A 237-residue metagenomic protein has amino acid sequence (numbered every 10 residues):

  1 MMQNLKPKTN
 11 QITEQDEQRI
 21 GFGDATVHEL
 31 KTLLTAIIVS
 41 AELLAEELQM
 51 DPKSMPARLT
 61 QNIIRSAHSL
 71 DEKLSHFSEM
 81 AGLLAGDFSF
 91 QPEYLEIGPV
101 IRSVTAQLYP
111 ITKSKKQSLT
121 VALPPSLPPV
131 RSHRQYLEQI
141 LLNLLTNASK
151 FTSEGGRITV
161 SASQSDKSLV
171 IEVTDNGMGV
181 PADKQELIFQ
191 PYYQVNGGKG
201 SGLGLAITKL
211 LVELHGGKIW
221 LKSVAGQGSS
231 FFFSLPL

Functional and structural regions predicted by a protein language model:
R65-E72: Short alpha-helical segment of the dimerization/phosphotransfer core of two-component systems
A81-P92: Helix-loop junction within the histidine kinase core
A148-S149: Short helix-loop "hinge" at the ATP-lid/N-box region of the Bergerat-fold HATPase_c
V180-Y192: Short conserved segment of the HATPase_c
G204, T208: Short alpha-helical Gxxx[C/S/T] motif in the catalytic ATP-binding
